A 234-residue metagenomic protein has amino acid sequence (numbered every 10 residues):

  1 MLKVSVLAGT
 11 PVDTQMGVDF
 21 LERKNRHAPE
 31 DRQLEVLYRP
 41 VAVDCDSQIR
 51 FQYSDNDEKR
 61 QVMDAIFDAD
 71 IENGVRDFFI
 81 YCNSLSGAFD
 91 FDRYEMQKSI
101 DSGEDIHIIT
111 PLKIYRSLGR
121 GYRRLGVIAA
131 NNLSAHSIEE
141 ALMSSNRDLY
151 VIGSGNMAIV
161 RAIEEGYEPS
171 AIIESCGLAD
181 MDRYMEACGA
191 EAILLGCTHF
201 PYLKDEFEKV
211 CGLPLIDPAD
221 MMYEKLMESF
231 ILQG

Functional and structural regions predicted by a protein language model:
M1-G234: Non-catalytic structural scaffold of enzyme domains
